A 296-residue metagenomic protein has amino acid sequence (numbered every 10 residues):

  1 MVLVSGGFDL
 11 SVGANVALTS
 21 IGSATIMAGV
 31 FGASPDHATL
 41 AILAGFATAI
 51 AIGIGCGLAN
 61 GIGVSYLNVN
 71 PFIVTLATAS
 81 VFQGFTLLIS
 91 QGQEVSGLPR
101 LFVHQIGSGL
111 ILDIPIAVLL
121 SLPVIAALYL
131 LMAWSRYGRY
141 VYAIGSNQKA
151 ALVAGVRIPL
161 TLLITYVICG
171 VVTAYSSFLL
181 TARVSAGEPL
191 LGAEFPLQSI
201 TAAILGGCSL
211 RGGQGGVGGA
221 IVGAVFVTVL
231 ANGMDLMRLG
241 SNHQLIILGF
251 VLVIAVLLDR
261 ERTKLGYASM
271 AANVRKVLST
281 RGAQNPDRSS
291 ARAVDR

Functional and structural regions predicted by a protein language model:
M1, T25, V30, I54-L67 (+8 more regions): Membrane-interface helix caps of multi-pass small-molecule transporters
M1-P35, I62-V69, G207-V217, F250: Single transmembrane alpha-helix segments in multi-pass membrane proteins
F31-A79, V222-G223: Alpha-helical transmembrane segments within multi-pass membrane transporters and channels
A41-A49, G55-N60, V64, D113-E188: Helix-loop-helix "hairpin" substructures at the membrane interface of multi-pass membrane proteins
G61, T75-R100, L128, V167-S185 (+1 more regions): Alpha-helical transmembrane segments in inner-membrane proteins
F82-L110, K149, S185-A186, S241-N242 (+1 more regions): Extracellular/periplasmic helix-loop junction at the C-terminal end of a transmembrane helix in multi-pass membrane
V153, R157-L160, M234-R296: Cytosolic-side transmembrane-helix boundaries in multi-pass membrane proteins
T173, R183-G249: Transmembrane alpha-helical segments in multi-pass inner-membrane proteins
